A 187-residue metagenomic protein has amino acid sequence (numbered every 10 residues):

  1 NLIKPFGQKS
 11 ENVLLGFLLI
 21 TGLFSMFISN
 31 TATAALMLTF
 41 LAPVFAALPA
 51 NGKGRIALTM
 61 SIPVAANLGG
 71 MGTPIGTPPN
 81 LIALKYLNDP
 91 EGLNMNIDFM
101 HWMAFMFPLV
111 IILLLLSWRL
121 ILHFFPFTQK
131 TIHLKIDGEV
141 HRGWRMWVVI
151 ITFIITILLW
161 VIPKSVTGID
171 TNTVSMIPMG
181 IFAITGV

Functional and structural regions predicted by a protein language model:
N1-K4, P43-A46, G138: Short amphipathic alpha-helical coupling elements at transmembrane boundaries
L2-F6, T31, A35, L48 (+5 more regions): Membrane-interface elements of multi-pass transporters and channels
L2-I3, L19-G22, M103: Interfacial transmembrane-helix starts/ends
G7, E11-M71, P78-G92: Hydrophobic transmembrane alpha-helices that form the pore/transport pathway of multi-pass ion and small-solute
A47-A50, L93-V110: C-terminal transmembrane helix pair
L81-I97, T156-I169: Transmembrane helix-loop junctions at the membrane interface of multipass transporters and ion channels
H101-V187: Hydrophobic transmembrane alpha-helices of multi-pass small-molecule transporters
